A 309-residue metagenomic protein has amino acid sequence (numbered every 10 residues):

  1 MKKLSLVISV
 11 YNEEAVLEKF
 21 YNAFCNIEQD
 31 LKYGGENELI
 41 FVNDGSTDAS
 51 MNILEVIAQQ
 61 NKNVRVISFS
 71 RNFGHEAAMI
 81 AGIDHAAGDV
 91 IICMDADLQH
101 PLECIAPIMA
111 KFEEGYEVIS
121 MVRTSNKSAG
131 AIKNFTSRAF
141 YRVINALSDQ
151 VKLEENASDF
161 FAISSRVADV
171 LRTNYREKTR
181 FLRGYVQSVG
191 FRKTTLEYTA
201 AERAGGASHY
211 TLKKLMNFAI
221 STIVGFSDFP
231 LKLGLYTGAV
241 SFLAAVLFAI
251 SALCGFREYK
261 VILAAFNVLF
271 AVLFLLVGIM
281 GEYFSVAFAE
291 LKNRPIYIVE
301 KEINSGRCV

Functional and structural regions predicted by a protein language model:
M1-G130, C308: Structured catalytic core of nucleotide-sugar glycosyltransferases
S9, I27-L31, V42, K111 (+5 more regions): Histidine kinase transmitter module recognition
R65-I67, E154, T194: Structural signal for short hydrophobic segments within the conserved structured cores of catalytic domains across
F69-R71, H75-H85, L102-R180, E202-M216 (+1 more regions): Acceptor/aglycone-binding surface of glycosyltransferases and processive sugar-polymer synthases
R183-V309: Hydrophobic helical membrane-anchoring modules
